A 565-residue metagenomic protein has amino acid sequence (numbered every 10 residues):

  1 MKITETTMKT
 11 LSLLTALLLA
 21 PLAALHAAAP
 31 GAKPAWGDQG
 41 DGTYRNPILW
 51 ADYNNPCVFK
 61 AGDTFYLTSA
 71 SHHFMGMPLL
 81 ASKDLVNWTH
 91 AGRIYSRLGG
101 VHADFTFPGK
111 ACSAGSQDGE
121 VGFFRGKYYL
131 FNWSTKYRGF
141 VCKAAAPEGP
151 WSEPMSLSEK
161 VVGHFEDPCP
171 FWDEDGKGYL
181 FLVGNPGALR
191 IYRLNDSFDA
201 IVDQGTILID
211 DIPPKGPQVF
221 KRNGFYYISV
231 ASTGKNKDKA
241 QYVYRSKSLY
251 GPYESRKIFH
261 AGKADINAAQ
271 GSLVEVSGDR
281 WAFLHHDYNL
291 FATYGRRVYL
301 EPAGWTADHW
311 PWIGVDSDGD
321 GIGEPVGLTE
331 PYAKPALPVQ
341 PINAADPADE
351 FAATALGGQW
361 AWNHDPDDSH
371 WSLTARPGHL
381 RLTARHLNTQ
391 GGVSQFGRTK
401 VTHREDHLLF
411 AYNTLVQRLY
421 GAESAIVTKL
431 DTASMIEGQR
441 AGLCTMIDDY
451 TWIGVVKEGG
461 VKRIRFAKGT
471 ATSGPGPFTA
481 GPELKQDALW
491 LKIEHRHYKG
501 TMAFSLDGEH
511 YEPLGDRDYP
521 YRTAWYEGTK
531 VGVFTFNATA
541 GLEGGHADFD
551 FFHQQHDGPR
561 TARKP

Functional and structural regions predicted by a protein language model:
I3-L14: Bacterial N-terminal signal peptides that target proteins for export
S12-A24: Bacterial N-terminal signal peptides
A28-P565: Carbohydrate-active catalytic/glycan-binding domains of CAZyme proteins, especially the secreted or lumenal ectodomains
